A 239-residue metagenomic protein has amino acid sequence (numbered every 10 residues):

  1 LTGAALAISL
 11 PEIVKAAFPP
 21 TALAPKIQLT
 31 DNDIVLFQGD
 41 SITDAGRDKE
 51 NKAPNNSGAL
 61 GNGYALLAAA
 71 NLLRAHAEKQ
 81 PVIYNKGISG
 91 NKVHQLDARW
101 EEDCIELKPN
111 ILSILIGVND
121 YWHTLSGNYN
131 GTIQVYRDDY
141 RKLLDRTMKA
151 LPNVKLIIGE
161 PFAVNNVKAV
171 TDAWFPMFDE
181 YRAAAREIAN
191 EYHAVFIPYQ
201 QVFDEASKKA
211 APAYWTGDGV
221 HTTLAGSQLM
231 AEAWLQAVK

Functional and structural regions predicted by a protein language model:
L1-A17: N-terminal export signals
T2-A4, G87, W100: A general structural motif at alpha-helix termini
E12, P20-T21, N110, N153: Generic low-complexity segments that are intrinsically disordered, proline-rich and/or Lys/Arg-biased
A17-K86, E101-K108: Serine-esterase "nucleophile elbow" of acetyl-processing enzymes
L29, L67-V82, N91, Q95-K239: Alpha-helical cap/lid subdomain in secreted, periplasmic, or secretory-pathway luminal O-acyl-processing enzymes
